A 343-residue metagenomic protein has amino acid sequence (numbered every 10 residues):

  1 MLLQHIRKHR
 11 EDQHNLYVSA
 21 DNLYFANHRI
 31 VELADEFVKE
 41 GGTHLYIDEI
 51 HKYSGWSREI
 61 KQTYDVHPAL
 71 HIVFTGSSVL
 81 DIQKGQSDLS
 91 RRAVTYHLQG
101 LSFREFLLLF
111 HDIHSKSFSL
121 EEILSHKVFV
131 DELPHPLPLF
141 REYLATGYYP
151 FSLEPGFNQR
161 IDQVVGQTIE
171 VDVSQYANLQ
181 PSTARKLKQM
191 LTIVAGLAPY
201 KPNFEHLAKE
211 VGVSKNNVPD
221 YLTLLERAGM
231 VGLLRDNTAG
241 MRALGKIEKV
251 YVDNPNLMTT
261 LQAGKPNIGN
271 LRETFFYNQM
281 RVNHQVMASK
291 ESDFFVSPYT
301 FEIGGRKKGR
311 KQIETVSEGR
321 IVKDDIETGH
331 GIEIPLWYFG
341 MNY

Functional and structural regions predicted by a protein language model:
M1-D12: P-loop NTPase Walker A phosphate-binding motif
D12-H44: Short glycine-rich substrate-engagement loop in P-loop NTPases that contacts/grips substrate
V38-W56: Conserved P-loop NTPase "ATPase switch" module shared by AAA+ and STAND
Y46, H71-S77, H97: Structural recognition of the conserved hydrophobic beta-strand(s) that form the central parallel beta-sheet of P-loop
S77, K84-L191, A195: Interdomain motor-coupling "hinge/lid" segment immediately C-terminal to the ATP-binding subdomain of NTP-driven enzymes
P150-K290: Accessory nucleic acid-recognition modules appended to NTPase machines
F276, M280, F294-G309: Conserved catalytic cores of phosphodiester-cleaving nucleases, focusing on short active-site segments
A288-E291, G304-Y343: Catalytic cores of nucleic-acid endonucleases
